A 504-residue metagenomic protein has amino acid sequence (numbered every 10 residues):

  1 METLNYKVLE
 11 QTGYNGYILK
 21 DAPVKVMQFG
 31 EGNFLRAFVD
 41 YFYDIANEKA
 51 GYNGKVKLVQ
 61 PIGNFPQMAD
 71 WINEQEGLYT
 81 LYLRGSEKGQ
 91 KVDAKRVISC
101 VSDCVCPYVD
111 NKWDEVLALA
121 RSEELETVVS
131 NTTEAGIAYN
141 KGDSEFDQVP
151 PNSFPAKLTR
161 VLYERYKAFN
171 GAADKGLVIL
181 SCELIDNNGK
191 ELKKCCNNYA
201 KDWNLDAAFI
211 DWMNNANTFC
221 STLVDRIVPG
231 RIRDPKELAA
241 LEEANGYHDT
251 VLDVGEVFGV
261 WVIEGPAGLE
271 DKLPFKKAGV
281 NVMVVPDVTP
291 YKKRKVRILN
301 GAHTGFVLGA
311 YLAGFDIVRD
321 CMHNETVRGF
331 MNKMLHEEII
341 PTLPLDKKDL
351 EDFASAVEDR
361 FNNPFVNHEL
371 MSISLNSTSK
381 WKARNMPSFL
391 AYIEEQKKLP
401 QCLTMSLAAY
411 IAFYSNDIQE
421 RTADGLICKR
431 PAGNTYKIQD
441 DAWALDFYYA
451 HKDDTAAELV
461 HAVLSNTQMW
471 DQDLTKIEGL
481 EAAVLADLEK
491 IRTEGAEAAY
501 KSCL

Functional and structural regions predicted by a protein language model:
M1-L504: Substrate/ligand-engaging "lid" and interaction regions
